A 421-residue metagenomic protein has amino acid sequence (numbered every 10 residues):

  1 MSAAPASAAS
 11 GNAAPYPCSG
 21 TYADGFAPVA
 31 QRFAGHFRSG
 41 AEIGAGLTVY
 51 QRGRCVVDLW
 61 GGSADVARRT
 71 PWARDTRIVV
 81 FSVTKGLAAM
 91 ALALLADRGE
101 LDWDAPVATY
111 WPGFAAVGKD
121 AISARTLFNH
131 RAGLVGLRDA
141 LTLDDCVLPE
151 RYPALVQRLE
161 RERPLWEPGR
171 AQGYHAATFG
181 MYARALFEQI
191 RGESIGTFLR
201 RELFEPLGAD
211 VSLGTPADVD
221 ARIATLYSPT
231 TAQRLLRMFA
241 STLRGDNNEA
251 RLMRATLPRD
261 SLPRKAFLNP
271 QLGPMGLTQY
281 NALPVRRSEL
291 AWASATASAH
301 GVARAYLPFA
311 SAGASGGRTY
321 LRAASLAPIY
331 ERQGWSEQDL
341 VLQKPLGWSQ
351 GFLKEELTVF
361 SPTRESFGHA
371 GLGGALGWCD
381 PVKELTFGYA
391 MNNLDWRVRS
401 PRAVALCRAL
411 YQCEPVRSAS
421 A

Functional and structural regions predicted by a protein language model:
S2-F26, Q350: Short, compositionally biased leader-like segments
P17-V80, D102, R161: Short, conserved catalytic-motif segment at the N-terminal edge
V49, G53-R54, V79-L101, P106 (+5 more regions): Alpha-helical scaffold elements that line and support the substrate/ligand-binding pocket of soluble hydrolases
C55-L59, W378, E384-N393: Short, well-ordered beta-strand elements
A73-D75, E162-G169, F179-M181, A282-A291: Flexible glycine/proline-enriched surface loops and loop-helix/loop-strand junctions
R74, V79-V83, D97-A140, E160-R161 (+3 more regions): Active-site helix/loop module of the DD-peptidase/beta-lactamase fold, centered on the serine-lysine SxxK catalytic
S228-A299, Y330-K383, R417-S420: Active-site Gly/Thr loop motif
L290, S311-A314, S325, Y330-Q338 (+1 more regions): Short, gly/Ser/Thr-rich active-site loops of penicillin-recognizing serine hydrolases
